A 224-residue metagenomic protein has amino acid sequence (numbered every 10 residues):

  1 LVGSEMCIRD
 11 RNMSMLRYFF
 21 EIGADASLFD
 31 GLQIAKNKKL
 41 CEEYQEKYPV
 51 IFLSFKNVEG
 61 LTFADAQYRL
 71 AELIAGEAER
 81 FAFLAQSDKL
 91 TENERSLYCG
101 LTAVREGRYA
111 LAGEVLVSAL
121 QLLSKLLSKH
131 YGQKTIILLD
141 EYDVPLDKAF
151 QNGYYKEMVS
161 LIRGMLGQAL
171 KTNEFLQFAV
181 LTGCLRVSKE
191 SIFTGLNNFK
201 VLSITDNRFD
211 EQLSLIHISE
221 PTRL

Functional and structural regions predicted by a protein language model:
L1-I8, H217-L224: Short, small-residue-biased leader/transition segments that mark boundaries at the very start of proteins
S4-E5, R9-A26: Phosphate-binding glycine-rich loops of NTP-binding sites
Y18-F83: P-loop NTPase motor core
F81-L138, Q168: Mid-core helix/loop region of P-loop NTP-binding domains shared across ATPases and GTPases
L122-S128, E157-Q177: Substrate-engagement module of ASCE P-loop NTPases
G132-Y155: Conserved P-loop NTPase "ATPase switch" module shared by AAA+ and STAND
L138-D140, Q177-C184: Structural recognition of the conserved hydrophobic beta-strand(s) that form the central parallel beta-sheet of P-loop
G183-S219, R223: Conserved P-loop NTPase catalytic core
